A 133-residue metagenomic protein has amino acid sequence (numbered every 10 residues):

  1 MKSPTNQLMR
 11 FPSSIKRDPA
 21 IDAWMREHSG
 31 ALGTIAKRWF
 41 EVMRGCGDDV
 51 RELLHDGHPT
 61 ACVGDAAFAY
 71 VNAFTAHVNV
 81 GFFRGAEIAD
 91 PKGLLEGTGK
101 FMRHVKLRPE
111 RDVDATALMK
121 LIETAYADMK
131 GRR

Functional and structural regions predicted by a protein language model:
M1-R133: Charge-dense, helix-prone N-terminal extensions
